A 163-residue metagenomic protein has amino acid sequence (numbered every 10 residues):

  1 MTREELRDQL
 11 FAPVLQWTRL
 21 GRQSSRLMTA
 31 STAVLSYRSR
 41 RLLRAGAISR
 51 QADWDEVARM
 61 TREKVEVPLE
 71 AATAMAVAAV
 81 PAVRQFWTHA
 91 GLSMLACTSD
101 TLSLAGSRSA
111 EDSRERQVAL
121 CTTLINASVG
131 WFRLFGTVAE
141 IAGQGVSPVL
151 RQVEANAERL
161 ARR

Functional and structural regions predicted by a protein language model:
M1-R163: Amphipathic alpha-helical hairpins
